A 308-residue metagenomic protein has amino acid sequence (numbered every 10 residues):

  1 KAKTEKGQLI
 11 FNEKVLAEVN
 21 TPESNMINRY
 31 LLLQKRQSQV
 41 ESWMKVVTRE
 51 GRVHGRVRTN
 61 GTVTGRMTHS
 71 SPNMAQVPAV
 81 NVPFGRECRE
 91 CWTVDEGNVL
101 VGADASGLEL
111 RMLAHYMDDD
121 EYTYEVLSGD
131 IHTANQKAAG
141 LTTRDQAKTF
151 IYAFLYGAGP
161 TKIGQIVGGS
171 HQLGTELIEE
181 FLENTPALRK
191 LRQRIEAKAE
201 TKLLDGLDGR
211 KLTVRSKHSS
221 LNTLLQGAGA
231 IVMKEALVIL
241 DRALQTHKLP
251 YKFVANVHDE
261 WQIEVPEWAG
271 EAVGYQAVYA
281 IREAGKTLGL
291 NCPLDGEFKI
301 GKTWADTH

Functional and structural regions predicted by a protein language model:
K1, L9, H54-G55, T59-N60 (+3 more regions): Conserved catalytic core of nucleic-acid polymerases
K1-F84, T93, G97-V99, S106-E109 (+5 more regions): Conserved "right-hand" nucleotidyltransferase catalytic core of DNA-directed polymerases
L16-E18, W43-T48, V80, Y122-T123 (+2 more regions): Short, contiguous acidic/charged loop-to-helix segments that flank catalytic cores in large enzymes
S106-E121, G270: Short active-site loop/helix that positions an aromatic residue
D119-E125, T142: Short, polar/flexible loop-turn hinges at active-site or ligand-entry regions and domain interfaces
V273-R282: Short amphipathic alpha-helices in soluble, non-transmembrane regions that often serve as interface/regulatory elements
E283-D295: Flexible helix-coil linker/hinge segments at domain or subdomain boundaries
